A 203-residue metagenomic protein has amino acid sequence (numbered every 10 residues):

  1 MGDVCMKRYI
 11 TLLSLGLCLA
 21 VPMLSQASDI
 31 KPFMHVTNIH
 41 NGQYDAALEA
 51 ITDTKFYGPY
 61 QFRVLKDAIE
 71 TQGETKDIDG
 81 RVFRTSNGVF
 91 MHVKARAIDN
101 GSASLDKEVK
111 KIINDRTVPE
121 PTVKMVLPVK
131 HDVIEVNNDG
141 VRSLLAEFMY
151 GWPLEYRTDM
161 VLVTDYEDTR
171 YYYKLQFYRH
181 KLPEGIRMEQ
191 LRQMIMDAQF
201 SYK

Functional and structural regions predicted by a protein language model:
G2, L24-F90, L154, Q176-K203: N-terminal targeting sequences that direct proteins away from the cytosol to non-cytosolic compartments
V4-L13: Bacterial N-terminal signal peptides that target proteins for export
S14-P22: Bacterial N-terminal signal peptides
K66, G88, D139, D165-Y172: Short, solvent-exposed coil/turn segments at beta-strand boundaries
Q72, V93-A97, V129-V136: Short amphipathic beta-strand and strand-loop transition segments with alternating hydrophobic
D79-K111: A short acidic-to-branched-hydrophobic micro-motif
D106-I113, L191-I195: Extracytoplasmic/secreted envelope proteins and their assembly/folding machinery, especially bacterial periplasmic
N114-Y166: Signature of long, low-cysteine stretches enriched in small and polar/charged residues
